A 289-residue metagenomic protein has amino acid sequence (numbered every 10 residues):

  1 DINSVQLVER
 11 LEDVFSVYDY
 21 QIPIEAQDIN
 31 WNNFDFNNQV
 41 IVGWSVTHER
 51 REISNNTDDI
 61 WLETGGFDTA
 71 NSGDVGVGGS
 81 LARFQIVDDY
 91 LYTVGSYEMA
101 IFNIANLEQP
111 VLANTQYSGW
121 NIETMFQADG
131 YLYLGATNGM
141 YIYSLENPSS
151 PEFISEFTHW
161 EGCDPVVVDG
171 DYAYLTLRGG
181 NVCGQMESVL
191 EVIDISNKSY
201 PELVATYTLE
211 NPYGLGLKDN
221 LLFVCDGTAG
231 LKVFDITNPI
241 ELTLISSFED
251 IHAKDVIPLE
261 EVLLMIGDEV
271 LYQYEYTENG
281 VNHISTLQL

Functional and structural regions predicted by a protein language model:
D1-L289: Feature marking well-ordered beta-strand scaffolds used for ligand recognition
